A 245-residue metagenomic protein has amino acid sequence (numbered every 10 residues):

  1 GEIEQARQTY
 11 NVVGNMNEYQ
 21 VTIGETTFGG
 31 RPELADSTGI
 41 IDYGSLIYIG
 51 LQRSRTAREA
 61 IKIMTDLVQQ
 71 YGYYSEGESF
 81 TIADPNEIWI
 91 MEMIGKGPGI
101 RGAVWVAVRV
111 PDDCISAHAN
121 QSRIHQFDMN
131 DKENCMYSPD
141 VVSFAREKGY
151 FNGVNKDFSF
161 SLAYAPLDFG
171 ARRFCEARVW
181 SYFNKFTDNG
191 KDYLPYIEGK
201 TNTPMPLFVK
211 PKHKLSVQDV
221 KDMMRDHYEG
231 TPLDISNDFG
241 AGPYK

Functional and structural regions predicted by a protein language model:
G1-D42, I63-T203, L207-K210: A contiguous strand-loop segment
E33-S37, S45-S54: Second-shell loop/turn segments in exported
Y48, T65, V142, K221-R225: Generic detector of well-ordered alpha-helical segments enriched in charged/polar residues, highlighting helical
E198-K245: Long, well-ordered mid-to-C-terminal structural blocks that present hydrophobic/aromatic surfaces
